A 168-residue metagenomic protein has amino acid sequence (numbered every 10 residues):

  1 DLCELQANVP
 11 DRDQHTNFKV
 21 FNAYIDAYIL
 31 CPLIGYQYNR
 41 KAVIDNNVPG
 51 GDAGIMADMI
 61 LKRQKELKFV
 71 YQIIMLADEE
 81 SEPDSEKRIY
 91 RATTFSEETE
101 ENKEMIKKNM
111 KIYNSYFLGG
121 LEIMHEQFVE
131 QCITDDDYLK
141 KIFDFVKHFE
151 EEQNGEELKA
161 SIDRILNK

Functional and structural regions predicted by a protein language model:
D1-Q14, K41-K168: Charged, low-complexity intrinsically disordered terminal regions and linker tails
D13-N46: Short, basic amphipathic alpha-helical segments that act as recognition/interaction helices in nucleic-acid-binding
